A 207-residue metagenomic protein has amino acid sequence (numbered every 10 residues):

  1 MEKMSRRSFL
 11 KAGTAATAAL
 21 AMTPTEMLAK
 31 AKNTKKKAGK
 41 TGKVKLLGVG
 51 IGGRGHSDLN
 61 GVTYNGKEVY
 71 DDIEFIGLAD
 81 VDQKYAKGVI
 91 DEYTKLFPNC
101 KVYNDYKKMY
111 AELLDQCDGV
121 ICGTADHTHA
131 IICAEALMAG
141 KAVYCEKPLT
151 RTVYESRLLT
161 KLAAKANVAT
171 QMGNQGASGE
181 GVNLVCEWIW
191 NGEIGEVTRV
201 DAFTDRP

Functional and structural regions predicted by a protein language model:
E2-A142, R157-A169: N-terminal glycine-/serine-/threonine-rich beta1-alpha1-beta2 phosphate-ribose binding loop of Rossmann-like
A142-Y144, L149-P207: A contiguous active-site-proximal alpha/beta segment in oxidoreductase catalytic domains
